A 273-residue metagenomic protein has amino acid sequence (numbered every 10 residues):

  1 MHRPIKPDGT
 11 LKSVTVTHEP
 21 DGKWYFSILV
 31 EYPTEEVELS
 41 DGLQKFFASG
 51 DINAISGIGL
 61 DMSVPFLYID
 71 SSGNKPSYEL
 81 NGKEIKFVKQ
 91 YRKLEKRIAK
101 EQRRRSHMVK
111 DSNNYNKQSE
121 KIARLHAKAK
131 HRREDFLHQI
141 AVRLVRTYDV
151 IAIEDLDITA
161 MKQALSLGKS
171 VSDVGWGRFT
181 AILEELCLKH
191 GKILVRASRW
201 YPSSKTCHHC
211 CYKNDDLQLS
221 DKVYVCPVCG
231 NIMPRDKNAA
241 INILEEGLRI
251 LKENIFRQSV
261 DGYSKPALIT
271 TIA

Functional and structural regions predicted by a protein language model:
M1-I5: A short, contiguous, amphipathic alpha-helix enriched in charged residues
K6-T15, K213: Short small/polar-residue motifs
G9-L11, H18-T180, E253-A273: Substrate-contacting helices/loops that form the catalytic groove of nucleic-acid and nucleotide-polymer processing
A54, S170, V174-A273: Positively charged, low-complexity nucleic-acid-binding target-recognition regions
